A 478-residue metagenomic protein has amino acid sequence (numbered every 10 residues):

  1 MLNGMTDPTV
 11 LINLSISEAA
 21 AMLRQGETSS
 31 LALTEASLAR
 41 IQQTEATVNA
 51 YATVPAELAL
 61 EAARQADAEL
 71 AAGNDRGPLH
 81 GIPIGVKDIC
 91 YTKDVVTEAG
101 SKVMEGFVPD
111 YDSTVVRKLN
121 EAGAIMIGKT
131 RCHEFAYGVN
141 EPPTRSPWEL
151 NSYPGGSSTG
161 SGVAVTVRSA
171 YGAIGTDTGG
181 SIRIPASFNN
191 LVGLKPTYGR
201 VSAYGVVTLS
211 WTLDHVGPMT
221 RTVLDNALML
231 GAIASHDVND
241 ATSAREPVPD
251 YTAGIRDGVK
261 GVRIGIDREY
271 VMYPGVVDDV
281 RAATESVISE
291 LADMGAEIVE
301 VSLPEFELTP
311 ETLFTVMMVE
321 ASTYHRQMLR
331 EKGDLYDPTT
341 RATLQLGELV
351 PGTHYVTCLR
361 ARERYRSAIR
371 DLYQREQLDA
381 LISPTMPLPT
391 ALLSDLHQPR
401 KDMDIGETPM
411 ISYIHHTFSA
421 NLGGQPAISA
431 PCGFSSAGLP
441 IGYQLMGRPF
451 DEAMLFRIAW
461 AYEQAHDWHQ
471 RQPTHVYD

Functional and structural regions predicted by a protein language model:
M1-L60, V280, D293-G295, H354 (+1 more regions): An N-terminal boundary/leader segment
D7, L79-A99, A253-R268, V316-R370 (+4 more regions): Short helix-loop capping/hinge segments that flank enzyme active sites or metal/cofactor-binding pockets
S17, Q43, E121, I125 (+6 more regions): Structural helix-boundary/capping segments
A19-Q25, G85, V103-F107, D214-R221 (+2 more regions): Short, well-ordered beta-strand elements within core beta-sheets of diverse protein domains
E27-E35, R64-D67, V276-S302, H325-E331 (+2 more regions): Acyltransferase
L79-V216, D267-E269, L381-I405: Short glycine/serine-rich loop/turn segments
V96, S419-L422: Conserved short alpha-helical elements in the N-terminal third of ANL/AMP-binding
K102, G106, T144-R145, T242-E246 (+6 more regions): Short, surface-exposed loop/helix-turn segments at secondary-structure junctions that function as lids/hinges flanking
